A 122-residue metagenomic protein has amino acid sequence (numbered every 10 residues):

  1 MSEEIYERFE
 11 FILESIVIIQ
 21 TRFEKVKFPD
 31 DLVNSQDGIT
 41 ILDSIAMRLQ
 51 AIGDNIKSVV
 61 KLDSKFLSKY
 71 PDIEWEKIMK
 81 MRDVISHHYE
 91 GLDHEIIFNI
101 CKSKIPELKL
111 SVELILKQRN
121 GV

Functional and structural regions predicted by a protein language model:
M1-V122: Solvent-exposed interaction patches of small proteins and small membrane subunits
